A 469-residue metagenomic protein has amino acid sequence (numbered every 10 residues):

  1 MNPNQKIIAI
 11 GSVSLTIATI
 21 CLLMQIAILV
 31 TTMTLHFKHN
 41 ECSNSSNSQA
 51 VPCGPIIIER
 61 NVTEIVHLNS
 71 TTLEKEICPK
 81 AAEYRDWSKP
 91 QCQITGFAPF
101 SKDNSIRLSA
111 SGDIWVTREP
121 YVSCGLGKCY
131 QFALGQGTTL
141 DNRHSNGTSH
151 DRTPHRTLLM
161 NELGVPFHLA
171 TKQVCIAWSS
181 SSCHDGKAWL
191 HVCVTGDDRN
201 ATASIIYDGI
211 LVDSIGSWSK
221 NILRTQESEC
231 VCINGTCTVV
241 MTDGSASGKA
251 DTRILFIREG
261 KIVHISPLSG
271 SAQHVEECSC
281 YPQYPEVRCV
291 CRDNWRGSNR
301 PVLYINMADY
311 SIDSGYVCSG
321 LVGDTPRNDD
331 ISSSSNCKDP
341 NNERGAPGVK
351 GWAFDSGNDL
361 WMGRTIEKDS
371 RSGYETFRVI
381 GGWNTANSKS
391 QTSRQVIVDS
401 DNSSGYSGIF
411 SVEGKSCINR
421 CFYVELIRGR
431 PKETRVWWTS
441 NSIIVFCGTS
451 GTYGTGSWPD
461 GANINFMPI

Functional and structural regions predicted by a protein language model:
N2-H36: Single-pass membrane-anchoring alpha-helices
S14, C42, C53-I56: Short, low-complexity N-terminal tether/leader segments at secretion or assembly junctions of large, surface-exposed
V30-V51: Ser/Thr/Pro/Gly-rich low-complexity linker/stalk segments immediately outside membranes or between
E41, A50, E59, L68 (+1 more regions): Intrinsically disordered, low-complexity repeat tracts enriched in Pro/Ser/Thr
C53-I77: Serine/threonine-rich low-complexity intrinsically disordered regions
I65, L73, C78-D103, S109-N221 (+6 more regions): Beta-rich carbohydrate-recognition and catalytic domains
L223-S228, E277, G345-V349: Extracytoplasmic beta-rich repeat domains
